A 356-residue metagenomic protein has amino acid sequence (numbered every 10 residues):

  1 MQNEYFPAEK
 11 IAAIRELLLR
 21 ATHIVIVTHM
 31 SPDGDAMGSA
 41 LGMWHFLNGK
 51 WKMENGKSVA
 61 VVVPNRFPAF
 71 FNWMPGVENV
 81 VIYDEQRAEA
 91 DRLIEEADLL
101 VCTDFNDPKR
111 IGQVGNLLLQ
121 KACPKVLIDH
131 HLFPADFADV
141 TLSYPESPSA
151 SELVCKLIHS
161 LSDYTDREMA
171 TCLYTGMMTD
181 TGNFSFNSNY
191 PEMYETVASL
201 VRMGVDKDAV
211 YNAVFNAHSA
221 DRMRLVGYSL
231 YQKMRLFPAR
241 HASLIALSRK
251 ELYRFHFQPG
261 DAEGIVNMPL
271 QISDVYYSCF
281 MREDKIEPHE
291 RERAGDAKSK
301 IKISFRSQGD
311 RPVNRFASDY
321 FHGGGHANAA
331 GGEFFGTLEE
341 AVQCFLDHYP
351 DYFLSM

Functional and structural regions predicted by a protein language model:
Q2-M30, G38-P75, N79, A88-L99 (+2 more regions): Hydrophobic helix-and-loop "lid/oligomerization" segment in the mid-to-C-terminal part of catalytic domains
M30, G34-A36, F105, H130-H131 (+1 more regions): Generic detector of well-ordered alpha-helical packing
G34-A40, P108-G112: Short glycine/serine/threonine-rich phosphate/pyrophosphate-binding segments that cradle anionic phosphate groups
M43-W44, L117-Q120, S143-Y144, E195: Glycine-rich, phosphate-binding/catalytic loops in enzymes
G76-V81, Q120, S143-E146: Short, hinge-like loop/turn segments at secondary-structure boundaries
V81-A138: Active-site cofactor/cluster-binding pocket
E89-D91, V114-L117, T141-Y144, S162-Y164 (+1 more regions): A generic local secondary-structure boundary/capping motif
I128-T196: Short alpha-helices
